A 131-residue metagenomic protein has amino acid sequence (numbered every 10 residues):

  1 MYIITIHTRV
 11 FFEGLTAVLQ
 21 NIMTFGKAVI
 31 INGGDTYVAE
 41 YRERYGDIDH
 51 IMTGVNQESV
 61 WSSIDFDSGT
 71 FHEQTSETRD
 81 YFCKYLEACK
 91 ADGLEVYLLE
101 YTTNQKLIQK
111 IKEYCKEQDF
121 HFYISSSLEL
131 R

Functional and structural regions predicted by a protein language model:
M1-R131: Glycan-processing catalytic domains of CAZymes
